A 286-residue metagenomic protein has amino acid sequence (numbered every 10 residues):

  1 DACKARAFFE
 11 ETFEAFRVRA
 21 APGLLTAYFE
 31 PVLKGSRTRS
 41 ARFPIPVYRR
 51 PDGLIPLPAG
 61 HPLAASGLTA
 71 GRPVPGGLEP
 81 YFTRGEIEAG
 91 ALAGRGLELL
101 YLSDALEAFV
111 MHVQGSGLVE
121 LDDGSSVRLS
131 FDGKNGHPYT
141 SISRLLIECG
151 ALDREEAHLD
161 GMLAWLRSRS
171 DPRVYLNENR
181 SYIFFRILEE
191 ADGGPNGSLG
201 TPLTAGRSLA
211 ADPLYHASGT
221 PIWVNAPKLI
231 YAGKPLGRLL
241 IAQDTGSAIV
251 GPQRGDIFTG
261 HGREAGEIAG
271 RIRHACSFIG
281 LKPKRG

Functional and structural regions predicted by a protein language model:
D1-E189, G197, T201: Secretory/export targeting leaders with adjacent low-complexity proregions
A191-G286: C-terminal soluble interaction/assembly domains
